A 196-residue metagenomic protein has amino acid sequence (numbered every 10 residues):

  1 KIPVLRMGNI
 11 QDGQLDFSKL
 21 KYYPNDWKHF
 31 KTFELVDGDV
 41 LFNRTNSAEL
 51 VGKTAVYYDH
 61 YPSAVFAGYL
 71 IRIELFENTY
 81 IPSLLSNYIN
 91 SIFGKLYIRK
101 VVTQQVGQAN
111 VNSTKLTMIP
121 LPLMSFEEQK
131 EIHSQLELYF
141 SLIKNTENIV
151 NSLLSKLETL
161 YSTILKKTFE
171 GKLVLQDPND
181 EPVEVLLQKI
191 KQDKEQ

Functional and structural regions predicted by a protein language model:
G8-V40, V56: Sequence-specific dsDNA recognition surfaces
K28-H29, Q105, N151: Short, solvent-exposed loop/turn positions at domain surfaces that link secondary-structure elements or cap domain
H29-E34, A48, Y61-S63: Short, surface-exposed secondary-structure edge patches
K53-A67: Short, compositionally biased
S63-I71, Y80-S83, I98, T103-E127: A short glycine-rich beta-alpha junction/loop motif
N78, P82-G94: Glycine- and charge-enriched low-complexity intrinsically disordered segments
L96, M118-Q196: Amphipathic alpha-helical coiled-coil/heptad-repeat segments
